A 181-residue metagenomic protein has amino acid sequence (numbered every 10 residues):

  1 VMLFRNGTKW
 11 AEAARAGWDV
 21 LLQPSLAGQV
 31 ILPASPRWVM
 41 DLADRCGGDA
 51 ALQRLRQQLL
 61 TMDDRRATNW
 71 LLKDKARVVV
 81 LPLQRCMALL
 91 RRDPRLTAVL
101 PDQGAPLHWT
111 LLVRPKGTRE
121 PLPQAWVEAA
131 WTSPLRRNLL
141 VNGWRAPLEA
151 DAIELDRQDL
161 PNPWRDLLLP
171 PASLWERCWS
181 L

Functional and structural regions predicted by a protein language model:
V1-V30: A conserved helix-loop-strand patch within extracytoplasmic ligand-binding domains of the periplasmic binding
M2-K9, L107-P121, N138-L139: A bilobed periplasmic-binding-protein/Venus flytrap-type ligand-binding module shared by bacterial periplasmic
R5, Q23, P33, P115-G117 (+1 more regions): Residue-level recognition of the GNAT/N-acetyltransferase active site
A13-G17, D41-R45, T110: A short secondary-structure junction signal
D19-L22, A43, T68, L72 (+2 more regions): Non-transmembrane alpha-helical segments in soluble domains of secreted/periplasmic/extracellular proteins
I31, S35-P101: Ligand-binding pocket segment of bilobal, Venus flytrap-like solute-binding proteins
R91-P106, L111, P115-G117: Short beta-strand->loop
P121, A129-L181: Extracellular/periplasmic juxtamembrane helices and adjacent flexible linkers that interface with membrane partners
